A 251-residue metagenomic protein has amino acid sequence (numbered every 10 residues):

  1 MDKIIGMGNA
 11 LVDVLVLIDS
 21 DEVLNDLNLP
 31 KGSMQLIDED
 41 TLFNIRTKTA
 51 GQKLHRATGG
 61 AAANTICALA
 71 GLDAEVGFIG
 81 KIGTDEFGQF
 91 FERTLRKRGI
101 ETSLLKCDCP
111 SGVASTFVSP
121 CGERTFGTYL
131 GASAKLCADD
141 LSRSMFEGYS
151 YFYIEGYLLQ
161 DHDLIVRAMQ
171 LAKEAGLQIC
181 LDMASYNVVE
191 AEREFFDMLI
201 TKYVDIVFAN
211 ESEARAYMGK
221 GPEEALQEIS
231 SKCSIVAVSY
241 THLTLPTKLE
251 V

Functional and structural regions predicted by a protein language model:
M1-I79: Glycine-rich phosphate/adenosyl-contacting loop at the front of the ribokinase-like
G51-Q52, V76-T102: A glycine-rich beta-to-alpha transition motif near the start of alpha/beta enzyme domains, typified by
A70, R96, K173, S230: Anion (oxyanion) recognition and catalysis
G80-T84, T102-S111, S230, S234-Y240: Beta-strand->loop->alpha-helix junctions that form or flank phosphate-binding loops in nucleotide-handling enzymes
S103-C107, T116-H162: Conserved phosphate-binding/catalytic loop of the ribokinase/pfkB sugar-kinase fold
Y151-L226: Conserved beta-alpha-beta core of the PfkB/ribokinase-like small-molecule kinase fold
T241-T247: Conserved small/polar residues in nucleotide/adenosyl-binding loops
